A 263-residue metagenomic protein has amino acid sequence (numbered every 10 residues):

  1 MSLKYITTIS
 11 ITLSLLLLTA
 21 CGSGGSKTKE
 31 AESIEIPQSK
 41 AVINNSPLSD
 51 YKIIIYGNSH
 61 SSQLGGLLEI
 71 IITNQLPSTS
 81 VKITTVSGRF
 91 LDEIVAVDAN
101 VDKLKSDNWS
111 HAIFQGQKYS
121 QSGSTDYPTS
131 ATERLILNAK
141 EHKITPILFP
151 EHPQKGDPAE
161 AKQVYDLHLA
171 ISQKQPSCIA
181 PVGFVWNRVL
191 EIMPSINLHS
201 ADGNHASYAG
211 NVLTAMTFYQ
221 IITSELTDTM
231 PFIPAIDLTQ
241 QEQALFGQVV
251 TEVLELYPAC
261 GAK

Functional and structural regions predicted by a protein language model:
M1-S10: Bacterial N-terminal signal peptides that target proteins for export
I11-L15: Hydrophobic helical h-region of N-terminal Sec-dependent signal peptides in bacterial secretory/periplasmic proteins
L17-A20: C-terminal motif of bacterial Sec signal peptides marking the signal peptidase cleavage site
G22-E30: Bacterial lipoprotein signal-peptidase II cleavage site
K29-K52: N-terminal low-complexity, Pro/Thr/Ser-rich intrinsically disordered segments that act as propeptides or flexible
D50-S130: Conserved SGNH/GDSL esterase-like catalytic core that processes O-acyl groups on lipids and polysaccharides
V101-Y208, V212, M216, Q220 (+1 more regions): Alpha-helical cap/lid subdomain in secreted, periplasmic, or secretory-pathway luminal O-acyl-processing enzymes
F218-K263: Conserved catalytic region of serine esterases and O-acyltransferases that act on ester linkages in lipids
